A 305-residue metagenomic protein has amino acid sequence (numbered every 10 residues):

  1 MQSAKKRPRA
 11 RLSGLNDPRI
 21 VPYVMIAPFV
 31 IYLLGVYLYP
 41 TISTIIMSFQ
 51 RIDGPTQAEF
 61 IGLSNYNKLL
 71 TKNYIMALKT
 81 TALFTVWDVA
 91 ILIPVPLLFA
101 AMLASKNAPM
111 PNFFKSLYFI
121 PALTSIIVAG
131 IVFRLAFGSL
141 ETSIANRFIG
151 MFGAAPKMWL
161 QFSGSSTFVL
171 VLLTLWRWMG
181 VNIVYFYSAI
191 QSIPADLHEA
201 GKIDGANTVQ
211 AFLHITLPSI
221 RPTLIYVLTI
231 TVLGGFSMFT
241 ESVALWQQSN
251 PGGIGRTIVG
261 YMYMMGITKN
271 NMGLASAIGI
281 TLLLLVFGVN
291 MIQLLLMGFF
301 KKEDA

Functional and structural regions predicted by a protein language model:
M1-N16: Short, Lys/Arg-rich, polar N-terminal cytosolic tail immediately upstream of the first transmembrane signal-anchor
P18-A305: A structural signal for multi-pass alpha-helical bundles of membrane permease subunits that mediate small-molecule
